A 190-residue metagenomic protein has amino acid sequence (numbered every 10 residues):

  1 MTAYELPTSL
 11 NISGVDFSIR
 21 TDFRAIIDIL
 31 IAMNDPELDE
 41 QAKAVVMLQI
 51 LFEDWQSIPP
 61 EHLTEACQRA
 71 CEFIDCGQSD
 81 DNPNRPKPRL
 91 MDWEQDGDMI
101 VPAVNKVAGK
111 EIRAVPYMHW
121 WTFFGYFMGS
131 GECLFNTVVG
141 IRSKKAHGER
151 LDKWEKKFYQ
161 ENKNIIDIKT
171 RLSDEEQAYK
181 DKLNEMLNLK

Functional and structural regions predicted by a protein language model:
M1-S18, R24, N34-P36, Q41 (+1 more regions): Charged interaction scaffolds used for protein-protein
